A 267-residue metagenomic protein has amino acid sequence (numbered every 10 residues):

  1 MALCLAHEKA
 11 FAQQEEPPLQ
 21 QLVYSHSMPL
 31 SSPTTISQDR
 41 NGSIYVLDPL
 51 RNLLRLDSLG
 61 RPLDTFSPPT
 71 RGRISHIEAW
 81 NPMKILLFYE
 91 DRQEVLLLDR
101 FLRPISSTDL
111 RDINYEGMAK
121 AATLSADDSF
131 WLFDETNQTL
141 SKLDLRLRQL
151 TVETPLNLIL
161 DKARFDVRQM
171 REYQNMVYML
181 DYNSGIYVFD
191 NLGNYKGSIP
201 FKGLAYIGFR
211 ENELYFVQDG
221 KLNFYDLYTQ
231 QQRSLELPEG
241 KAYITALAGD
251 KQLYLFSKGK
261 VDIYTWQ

Functional and structural regions predicted by a protein language model:
Q21-M28, R61-S67, S106-D112, Q149-D161 (+2 more regions): A short beta-strand motif characteristic of beta-propeller blades
H26-P49: Beta-strand-rich domains and repeat architectures in extracellular enzymes and scaffolds, especially beta-propellers
S31-S37, G72-E78, E116-A122, K162-Q169 (+2 more regions): Repeated scaffold domains used in trafficking and secretory/extracellular systems, primarily beta-propellers
Q38, V46-P49, L86-D91, L132-T136 (+3 more regions): Conserved beta-strand positions in repeat-built beta-propeller and related beta-rich domains
N41-G42, P82-M83, D127-D128, Q174-N175 (+2 more regions): Short coil/turn segments that connect the beta-strands within blades of beta-propeller domains
L54, L96, S141, Y187-V188 (+2 more regions): WD40 beta-propeller blade core
D57-R61, D99-R103, D144-L147, D190-N194 (+2 more regions): Short loop/turn segments that connect beta-strands within beta-propeller blades
T245-Q267: Blade-level signature of beta-propeller repeat domains, shared across WD40, Kelch, NHL, RCC1 and BNR/Asp-box propellers
